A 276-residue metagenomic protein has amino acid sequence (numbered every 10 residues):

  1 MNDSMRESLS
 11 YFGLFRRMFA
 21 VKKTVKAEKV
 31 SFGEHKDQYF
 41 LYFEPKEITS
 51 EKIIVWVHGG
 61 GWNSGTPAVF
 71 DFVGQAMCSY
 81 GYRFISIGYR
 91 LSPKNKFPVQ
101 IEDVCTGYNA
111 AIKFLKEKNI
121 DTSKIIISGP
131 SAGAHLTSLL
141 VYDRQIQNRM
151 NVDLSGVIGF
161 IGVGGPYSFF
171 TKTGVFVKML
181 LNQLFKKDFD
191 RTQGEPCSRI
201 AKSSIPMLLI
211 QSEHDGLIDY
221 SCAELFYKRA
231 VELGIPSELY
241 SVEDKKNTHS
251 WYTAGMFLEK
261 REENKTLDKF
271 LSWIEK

Functional and structural regions predicted by a protein language model:
D3-I48: N-terminal cap/lid segment of alpha/beta-hydrolase-fold proteins
E51-G60: Short beta-strand element of the alpha/beta-hydrolase
G65-V73, I85-K124, M256-R261: Catalytic nucleophile-loop/oxyanion-hole region of alpha/beta-hydrolase and closely related hydrolase-like folds
N109-G174: Primarily recognizes the serine-hydrolase "nucleophile elbow" in alpha/beta-hydrolase and SGNH/GDSL folds
G165-P166, F170-R199: Mobile cap/lid helix-loop segments that gate and shape the active-site cleft of serine hydrolases
S203, L209-Q211, D215: Short beta-strand/loop motif that positions the catalytic acidic residue of the alpha/beta-hydrolase fold
G216-L225: Conserved alpha/beta-hydrolase "acid-adjacent" motif
E232-K276: C-terminal catalytic histidine-bearing segment of alpha/beta-hydrolase fold enzymes
